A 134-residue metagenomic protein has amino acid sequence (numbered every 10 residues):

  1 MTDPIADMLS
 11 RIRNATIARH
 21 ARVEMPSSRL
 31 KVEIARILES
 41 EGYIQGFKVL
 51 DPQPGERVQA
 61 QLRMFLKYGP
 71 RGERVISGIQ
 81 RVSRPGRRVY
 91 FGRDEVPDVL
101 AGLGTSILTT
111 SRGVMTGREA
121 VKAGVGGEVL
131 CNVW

Functional and structural regions predicted by a protein language model:
M1-W134: Core subunits and conserved enzymes of cellular information-processing and envelope-translocation systems across
